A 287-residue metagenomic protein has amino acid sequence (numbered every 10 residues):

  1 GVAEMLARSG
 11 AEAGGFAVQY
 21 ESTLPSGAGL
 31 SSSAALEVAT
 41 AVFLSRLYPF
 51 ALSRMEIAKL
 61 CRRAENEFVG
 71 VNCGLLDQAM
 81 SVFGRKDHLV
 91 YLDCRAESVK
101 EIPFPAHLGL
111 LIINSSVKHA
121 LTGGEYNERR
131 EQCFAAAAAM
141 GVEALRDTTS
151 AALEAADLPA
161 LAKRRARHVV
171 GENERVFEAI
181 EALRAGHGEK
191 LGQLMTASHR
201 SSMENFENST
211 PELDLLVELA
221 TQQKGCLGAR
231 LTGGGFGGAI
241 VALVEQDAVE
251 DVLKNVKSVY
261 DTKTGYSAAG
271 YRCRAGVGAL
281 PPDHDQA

Functional and structural regions predicted by a protein language model:
G1-P105, Q222-Q223, A248-K254, Y271-R272: Gly/Ser-rich oxyanion-binding loop with an adjacent helix/lid that shapes the negatively charged ligand pocket
M5, H88-G228, L243-A287: C-terminal nucleotide
V18-Y20, I113-S115, I240: A structural signal for short, well-ordered beta-strand segments
G27, L47, E181, M203 (+1 more regions): Short, flexible active-site loop motifs that bind/organize anionic cofactors or intermediates
A34-A35, A239-L243: FabD-like malonyl-/acyl-CoA
F236: Glycine-rich phosphate-binding loop
